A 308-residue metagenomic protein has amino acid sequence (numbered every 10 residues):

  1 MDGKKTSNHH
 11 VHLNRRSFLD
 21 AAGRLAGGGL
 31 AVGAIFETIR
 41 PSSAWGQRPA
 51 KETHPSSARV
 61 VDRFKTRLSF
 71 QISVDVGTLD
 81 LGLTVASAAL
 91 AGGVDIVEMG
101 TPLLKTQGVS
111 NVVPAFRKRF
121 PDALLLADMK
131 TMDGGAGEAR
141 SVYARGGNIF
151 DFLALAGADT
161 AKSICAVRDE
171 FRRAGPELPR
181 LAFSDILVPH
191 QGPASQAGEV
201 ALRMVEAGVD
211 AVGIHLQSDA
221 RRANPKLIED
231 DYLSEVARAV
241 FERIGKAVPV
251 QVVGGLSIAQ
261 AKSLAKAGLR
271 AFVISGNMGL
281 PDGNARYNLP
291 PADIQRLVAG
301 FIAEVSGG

Functional and structural regions predicted by a protein language model:
M1-S17, I39-P41: N-terminal secretory signal peptides
R15-A31: N-terminal export leaders
G33-R67: C-terminal segment of N-terminal export signals and the immediately downstream linker at the start of the mature
H54-A115, F120-L124, M132-G134, D293: Conserved N-terminal beta1-alpha1 strand-loop-helix module at the mouth
V109-M129, A166-F183, E229-Q251, D293-G308: Alpha-helix-loop-beta-strand connector modules within alpha/beta enzyme cores
G135-V142, S195-M204, L256-A271: Catalytic cores of alpha/beta
G147-I228: Conserved anion-binding
F150-D159, G213-R221, L269-A292: Glycine-rich phosphate-binding active-site loops on the catalytic face of alpha/beta enzymes
